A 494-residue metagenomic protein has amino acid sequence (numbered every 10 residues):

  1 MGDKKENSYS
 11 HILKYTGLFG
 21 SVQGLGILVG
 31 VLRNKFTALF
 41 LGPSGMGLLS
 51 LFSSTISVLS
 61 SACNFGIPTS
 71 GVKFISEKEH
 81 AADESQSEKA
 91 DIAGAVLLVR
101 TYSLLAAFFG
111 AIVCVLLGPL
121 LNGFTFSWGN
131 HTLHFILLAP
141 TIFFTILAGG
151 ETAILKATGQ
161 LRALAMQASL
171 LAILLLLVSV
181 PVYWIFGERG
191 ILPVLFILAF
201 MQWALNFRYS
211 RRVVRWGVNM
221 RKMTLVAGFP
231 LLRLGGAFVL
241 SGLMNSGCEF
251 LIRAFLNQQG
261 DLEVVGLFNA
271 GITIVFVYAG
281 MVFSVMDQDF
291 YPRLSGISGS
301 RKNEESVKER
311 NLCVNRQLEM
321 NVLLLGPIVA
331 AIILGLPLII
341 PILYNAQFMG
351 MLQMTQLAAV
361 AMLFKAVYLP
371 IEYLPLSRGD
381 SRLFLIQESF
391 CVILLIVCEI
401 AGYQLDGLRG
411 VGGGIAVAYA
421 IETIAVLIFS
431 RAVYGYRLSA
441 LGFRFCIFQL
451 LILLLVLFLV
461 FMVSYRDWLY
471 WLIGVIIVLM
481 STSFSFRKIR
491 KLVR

Functional and structural regions predicted by a protein language model:
M1-G30, A90-L97, H131-T132, S210 (+6 more regions): N-terminal membrane topogenesis motif
M1-I12, A204-E249, D289-L312, V433-I447: Interhelical loop/hinge segments that connect adjacent transmembrane helices in multipass membrane
G2-D3, L457-R494: Membrane-proximal transmembrane or re-entrant/amphipathic helices at the cytosolic face
K14-V31, M46, L171, V194-N206 (+4 more regions): Transmembrane helical elements of multi-pass membrane transporters/channels
S53-S57, T101-F250: Hydrophobic transmembrane helix module of multi-pass membrane transport proteins
N64-D83, A157, R215, G271 (+3 more regions): Helix-loop junctions and terminal segments of transmembrane helices in multi-pass membrane transport/translocation
L97-F126, L176-V180, W184, M286 (+3 more regions): Alpha-helical transmembrane segments of multi-pass membrane transport and lipid-handling proteins
F143-Q167, A359-F390, S430-A432: Membrane-interface junctions at transmembrane-helix termini in multi-pass inner-membrane proteins
